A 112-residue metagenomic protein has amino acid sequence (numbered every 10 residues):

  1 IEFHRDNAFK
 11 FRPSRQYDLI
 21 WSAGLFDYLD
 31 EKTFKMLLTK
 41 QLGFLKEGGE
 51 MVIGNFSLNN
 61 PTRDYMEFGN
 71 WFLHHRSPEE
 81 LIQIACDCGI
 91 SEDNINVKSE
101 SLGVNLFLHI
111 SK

Functional and structural regions predicted by a protein language model:
I1-R15, K32-M36, K40, E50-K112: Class I (Rossmann-like) S-adenosyl-L-methionine-dependent methyltransferase catalytic domain, capturing the SAM-binding
D18: Conserved acidic residues
W21: A conserved beta-strand element that flanks and buttresses the S-adenosyl-L-methionine
L25: Hydrophobic adenine-recognition pocket in adenosine-nucleotide-binding enzymes
L29-D30, L45-E47: Helix-to-beta-strand junctions that scaffold the AdoMet/dcAdoMet cofactor pocket in Class I SAM-dependent enzymes
